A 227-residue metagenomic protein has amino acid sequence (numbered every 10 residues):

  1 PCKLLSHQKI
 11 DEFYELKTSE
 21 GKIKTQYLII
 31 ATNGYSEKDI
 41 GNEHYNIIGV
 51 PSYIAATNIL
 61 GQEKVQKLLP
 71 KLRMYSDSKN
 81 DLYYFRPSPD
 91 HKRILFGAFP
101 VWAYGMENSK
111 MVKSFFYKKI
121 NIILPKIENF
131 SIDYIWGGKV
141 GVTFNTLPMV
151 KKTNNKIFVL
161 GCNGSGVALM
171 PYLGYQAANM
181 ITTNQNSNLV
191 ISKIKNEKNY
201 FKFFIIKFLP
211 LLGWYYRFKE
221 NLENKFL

Functional and structural regions predicted by a protein language model:
P1-Y14: A conserved short coil-to-beta-strand element within the FAD-binding core of flavoproteins
C2, T32, Q185: Short secondary-structure boundary segments
S6, K22-N154: Active-site substrate-recognition segment that forms the wall of the catalytic cavity or substrate channel
D11-E15, H91-R93, K156: A generic structural signal for beta-strand entry/edge sites
E15-K17, M149: Residue-level detector of beta-strand face positions
W102-S109, S114-N221: C-terminal catalytic lobe of FAD-dependent flavoproteins
K225-L227: A hydrophobic C-terminal alpha-helical subdomain
